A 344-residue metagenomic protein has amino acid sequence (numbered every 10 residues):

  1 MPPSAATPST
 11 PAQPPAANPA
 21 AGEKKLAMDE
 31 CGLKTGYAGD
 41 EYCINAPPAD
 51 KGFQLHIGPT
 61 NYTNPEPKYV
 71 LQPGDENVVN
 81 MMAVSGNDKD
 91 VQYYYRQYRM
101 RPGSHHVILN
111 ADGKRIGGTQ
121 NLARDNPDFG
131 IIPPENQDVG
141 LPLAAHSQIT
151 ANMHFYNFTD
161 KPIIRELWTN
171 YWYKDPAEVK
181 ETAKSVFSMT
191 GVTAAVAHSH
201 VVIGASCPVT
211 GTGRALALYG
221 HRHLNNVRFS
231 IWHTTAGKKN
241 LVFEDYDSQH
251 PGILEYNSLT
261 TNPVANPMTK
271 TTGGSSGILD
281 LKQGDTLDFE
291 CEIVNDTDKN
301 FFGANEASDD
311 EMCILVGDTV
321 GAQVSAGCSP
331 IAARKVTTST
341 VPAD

Functional and structural regions predicted by a protein language model:
M1-K24: Ser/Thr-rich, Pro/Gly/Ala-heavy low-complexity intrinsically disordered linkers and tails of secreted extracellular
G22-R214, Y219-D344: Beta-strand-centric surfaces of beta-sandwich/beta-rich domains
